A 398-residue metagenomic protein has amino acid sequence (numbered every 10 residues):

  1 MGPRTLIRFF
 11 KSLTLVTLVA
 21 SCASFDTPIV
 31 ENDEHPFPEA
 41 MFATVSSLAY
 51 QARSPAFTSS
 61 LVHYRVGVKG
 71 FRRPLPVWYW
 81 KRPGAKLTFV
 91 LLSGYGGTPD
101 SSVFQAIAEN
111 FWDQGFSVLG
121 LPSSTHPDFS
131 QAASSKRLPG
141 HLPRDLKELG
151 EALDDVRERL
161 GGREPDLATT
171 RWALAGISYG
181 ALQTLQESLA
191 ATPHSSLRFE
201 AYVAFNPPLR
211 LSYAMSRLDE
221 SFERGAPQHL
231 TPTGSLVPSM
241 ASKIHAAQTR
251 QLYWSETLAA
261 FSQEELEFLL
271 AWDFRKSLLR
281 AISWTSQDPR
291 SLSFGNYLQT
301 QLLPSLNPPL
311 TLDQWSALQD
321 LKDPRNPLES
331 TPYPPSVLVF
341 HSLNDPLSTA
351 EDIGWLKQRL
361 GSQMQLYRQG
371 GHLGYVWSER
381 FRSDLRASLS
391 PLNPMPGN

Functional and structural regions predicted by a protein language model:
E34-G84: N-terminal cap/lid segment of alpha/beta-hydrolase-fold proteins
W80-H126, A350: Short, surface-exposed "cap/lid" segments of acyl-processing enzymes
G96-G97, S123-K147: Cap/lid segment of the alpha/beta-hydrolase catalytic domain
L138-R163: Alpha/beta-hydrolase active-site loop
Q186-R290: Alpha/beta-hydrolase-fold enzymes
Y333, V339-H341: Short beta-strand/loop motif that positions the catalytic acidic residue of the alpha/beta-hydrolase fold
P346-D352: Conserved alpha/beta-hydrolase "acid-adjacent" motif
G370-R380: Catalytic histidine-centered segment of alpha/beta-hydrolase-like enzymes
